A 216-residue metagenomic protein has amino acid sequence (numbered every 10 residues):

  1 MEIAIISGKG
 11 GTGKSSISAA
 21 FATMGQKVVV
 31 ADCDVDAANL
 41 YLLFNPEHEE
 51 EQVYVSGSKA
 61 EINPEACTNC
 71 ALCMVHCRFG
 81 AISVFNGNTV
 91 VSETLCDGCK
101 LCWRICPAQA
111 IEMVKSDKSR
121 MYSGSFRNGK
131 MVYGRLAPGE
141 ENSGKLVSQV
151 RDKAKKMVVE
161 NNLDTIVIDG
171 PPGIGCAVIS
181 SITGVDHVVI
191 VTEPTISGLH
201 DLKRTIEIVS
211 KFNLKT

Functional and structural regions predicted by a protein language model:
M1-G25: Walker A (P-loop) phosphate-binding motif
A4, V28, V188-V189: Short, well-ordered beta-strand core segments
K27-Y41, K115-M121: Short beta-strand-centered segment that lines the nucleotide-binding/catalytic pocket of NTP-utilizing
A38-S56, S123-N128: P-loop NTPase switch/communication element
P46-N69, V75, F85: Cys/His-rich Zn2+-binding cysteine-cluster or related metal-binding knuckle/ribbon modules and their
L72-V91, L101-D117: Iron-sulfur cluster-binding cysteine motifs and their immediate structural context in ferredoxin-like electron-transfer
N88, A108, S116-R120, K145 (+1 more regions): Conserved catalytic-core segment of NTP-binding enzymes
R135-G144, I196: Flexible beta-alpha connector loops of hexameric P-loop NTPases
